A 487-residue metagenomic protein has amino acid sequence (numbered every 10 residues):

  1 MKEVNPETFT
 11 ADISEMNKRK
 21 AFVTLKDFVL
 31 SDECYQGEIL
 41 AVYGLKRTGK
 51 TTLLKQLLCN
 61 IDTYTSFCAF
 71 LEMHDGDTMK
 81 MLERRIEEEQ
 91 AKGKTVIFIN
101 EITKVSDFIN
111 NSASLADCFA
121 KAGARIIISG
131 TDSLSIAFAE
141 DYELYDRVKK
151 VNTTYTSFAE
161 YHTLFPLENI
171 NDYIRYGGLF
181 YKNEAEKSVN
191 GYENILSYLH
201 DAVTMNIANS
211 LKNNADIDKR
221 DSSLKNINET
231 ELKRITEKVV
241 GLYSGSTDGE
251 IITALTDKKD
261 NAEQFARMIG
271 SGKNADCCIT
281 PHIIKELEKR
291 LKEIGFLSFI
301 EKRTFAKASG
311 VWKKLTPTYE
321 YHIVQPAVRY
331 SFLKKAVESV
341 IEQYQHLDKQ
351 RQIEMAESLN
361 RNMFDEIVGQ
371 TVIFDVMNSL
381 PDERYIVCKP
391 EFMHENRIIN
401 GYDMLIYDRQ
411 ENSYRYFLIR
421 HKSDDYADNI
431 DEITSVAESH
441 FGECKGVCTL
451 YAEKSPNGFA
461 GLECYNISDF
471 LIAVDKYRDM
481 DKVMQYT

Functional and structural regions predicted by a protein language model:
M1-S31: N-terminal pre-Walker A segment at the start of P-loop NTPase domains
K2, K46-R47, K313-T487: A cross-kingdom feature that marks ATP-driven nucleic-acid transaction machinery
Q36-L54: Walker A/P-loop nucleotide-binding motif
S66-K92: Short glycine-rich substrate-engagement loop in P-loop NTPases that contacts/grips substrate
Q90-N110: Conserved P-loop NTPase "ATPase switch" module shared by AAA+ and STAND
C118-E140: Sensor-1/coupling segment of RecA-like P-loop NTPase cores
I136-Q264: Interdomain motor-coupling "hinge/lid" segment immediately C-terminal to the ATP-binding subdomain of NTP-driven enzymes
I207-Y402: Accessory nucleic acid-recognition modules appended to NTPase machines
